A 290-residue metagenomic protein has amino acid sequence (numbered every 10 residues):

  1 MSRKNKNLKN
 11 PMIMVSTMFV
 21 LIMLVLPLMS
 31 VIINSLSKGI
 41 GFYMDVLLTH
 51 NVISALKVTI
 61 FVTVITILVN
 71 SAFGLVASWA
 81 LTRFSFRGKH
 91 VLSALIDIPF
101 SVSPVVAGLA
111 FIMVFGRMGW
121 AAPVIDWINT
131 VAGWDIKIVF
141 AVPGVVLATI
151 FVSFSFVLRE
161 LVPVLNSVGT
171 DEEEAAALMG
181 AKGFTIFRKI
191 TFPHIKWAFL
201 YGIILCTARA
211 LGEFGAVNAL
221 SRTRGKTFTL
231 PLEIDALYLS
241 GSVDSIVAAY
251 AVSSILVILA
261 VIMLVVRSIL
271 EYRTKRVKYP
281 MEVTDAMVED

Functional and structural regions predicted by a protein language model:
M1-S16, G88, V266-D290: Transmembrane alpha-helical segments of polytopic membrane transport and secretion proteins
S2-N5, I65-D97, L109, M113-F115 (+1 more regions): Transmembrane-helix boundary motif in ABC transporter permease subunits
R3, I33-L68, R83-F84, L237-I246: Periplasmic/extracellular loop-to-transmembrane helix junction in inner-membrane transport proteins
K4-K9, L47-H50, V217-I269: Interhelical loop and adjacent transmembrane-helix boundary motif in polytopic membrane transport permeases
M14-T17, I98, V102, L147 (+3 more regions): Transmembrane alpha-helices
I22, K57, F61-F73, A77 (+4 more regions): Hydrophobic alpha-helical transmembrane segments of multipass integral membrane proteins, especially permease/channel
I40-L48, I53, K89, G108-I150 (+2 more regions): Membrane-interfacial helix termini and adjacent extracytoplasmic/periplasmic loops of multi-pass transporters
L56, L81, I98, D171-M179 (+1 more regions): Short hydrophobic faces within alpha-helices
